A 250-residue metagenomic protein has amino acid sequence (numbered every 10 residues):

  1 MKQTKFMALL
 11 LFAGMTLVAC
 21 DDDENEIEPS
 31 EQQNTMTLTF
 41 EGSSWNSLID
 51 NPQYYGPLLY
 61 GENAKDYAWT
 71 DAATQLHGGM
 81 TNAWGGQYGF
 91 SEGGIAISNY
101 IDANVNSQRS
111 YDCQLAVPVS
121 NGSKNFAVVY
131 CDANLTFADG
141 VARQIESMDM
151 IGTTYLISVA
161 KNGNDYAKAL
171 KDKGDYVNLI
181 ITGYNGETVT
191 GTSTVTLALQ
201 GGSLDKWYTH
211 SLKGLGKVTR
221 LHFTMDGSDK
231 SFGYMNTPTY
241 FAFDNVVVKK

Functional and structural regions predicted by a protein language model:
M1-M7: Bacterial N-terminal signal peptides that target proteins for export
Q3, G14-N46, K250: Bacterial Sec-dependent N-terminal signal peptides
P29-N134, G140: N-terminal targeting leaders for non-cytosolic proteins
S47-I49, T153-S158, K230-F232: Short catalytic/ligand-binding loop motif for oxyanion handling, primarily in non-cytosolic enzymes, centered on
G140-S147, K217-V218: Extended extracellular/luminal ectodomain segments enriched in beta-structured repeat modules
D149-I151, K168-A169: Short edge beta-strand/loop segments characteristic of extracellular beta-sandwich folds
V159-L179: Short coil-to-beta strand junction motifs in C2/discoidin
G174, N178-K250: Terminal, low-complexity interaction segments
